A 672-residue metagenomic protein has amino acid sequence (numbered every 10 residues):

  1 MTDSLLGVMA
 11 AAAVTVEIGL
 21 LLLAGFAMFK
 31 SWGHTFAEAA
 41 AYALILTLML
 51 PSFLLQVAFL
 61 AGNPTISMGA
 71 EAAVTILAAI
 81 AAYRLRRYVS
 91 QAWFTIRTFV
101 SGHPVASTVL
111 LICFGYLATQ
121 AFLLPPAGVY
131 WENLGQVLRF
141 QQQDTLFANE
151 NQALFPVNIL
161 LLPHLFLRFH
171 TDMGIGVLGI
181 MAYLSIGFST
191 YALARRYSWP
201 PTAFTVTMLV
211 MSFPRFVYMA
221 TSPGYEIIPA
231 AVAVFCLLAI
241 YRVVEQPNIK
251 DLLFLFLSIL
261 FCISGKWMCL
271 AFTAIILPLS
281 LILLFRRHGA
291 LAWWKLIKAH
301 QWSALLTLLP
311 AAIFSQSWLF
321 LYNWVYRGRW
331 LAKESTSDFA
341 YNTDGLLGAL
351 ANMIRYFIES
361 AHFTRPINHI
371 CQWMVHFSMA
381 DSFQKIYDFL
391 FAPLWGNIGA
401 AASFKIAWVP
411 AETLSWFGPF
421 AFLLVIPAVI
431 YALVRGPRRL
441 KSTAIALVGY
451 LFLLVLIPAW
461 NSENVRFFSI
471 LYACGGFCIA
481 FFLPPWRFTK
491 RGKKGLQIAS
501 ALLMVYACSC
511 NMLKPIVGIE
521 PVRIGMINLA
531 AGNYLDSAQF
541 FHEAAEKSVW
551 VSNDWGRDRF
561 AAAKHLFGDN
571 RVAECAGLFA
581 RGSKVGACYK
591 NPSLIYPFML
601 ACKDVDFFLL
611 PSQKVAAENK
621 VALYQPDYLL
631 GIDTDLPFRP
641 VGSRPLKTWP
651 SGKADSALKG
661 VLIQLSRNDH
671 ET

Functional and structural regions predicted by a protein language model:
M1-V100, P458, K620-V621: Membrane-embedded, hydrophobic transmembrane alpha-helices
T2-V14, T171-V177, Y218, I367-A444: Membrane-interface anchor segments at the N-terminal boundary of transmembrane helices in multi-pass membrane enzymes
L44-S52, V109-Y116, L178-Y197, P201-V244 (+5 more regions): Membrane-embedded helix bundles of polyisoprenyl
I45, M49, L111-I112, F204-V210 (+4 more regions): Transmembrane alpha-helix segments characteristic of polytopic inner-membrane glycan-assembly/cell-envelope
P104, T205, F254-S258, T273 (+5 more regions): Signature aromatic-anchored transmembrane alpha helix within multi-pass, membrane-resident enzymes that catalyze glycan
F122-Q136, D144-L162, H170-G174, R327-E334 (+1 more regions): Extracytoplasmic catalytic/substrate-binding loops of multi-pass membrane glycan-assembly enzymes
I282-R286, W302-K405: Membrane-lumen/periplasm interface segments of specific transmembrane helices in polyprenyl phosphate-linked
A499-N591: Membrane-embedded, lumen/periplasm-facing catalytic core of multi-pass transferases that use lipid-linked donors
